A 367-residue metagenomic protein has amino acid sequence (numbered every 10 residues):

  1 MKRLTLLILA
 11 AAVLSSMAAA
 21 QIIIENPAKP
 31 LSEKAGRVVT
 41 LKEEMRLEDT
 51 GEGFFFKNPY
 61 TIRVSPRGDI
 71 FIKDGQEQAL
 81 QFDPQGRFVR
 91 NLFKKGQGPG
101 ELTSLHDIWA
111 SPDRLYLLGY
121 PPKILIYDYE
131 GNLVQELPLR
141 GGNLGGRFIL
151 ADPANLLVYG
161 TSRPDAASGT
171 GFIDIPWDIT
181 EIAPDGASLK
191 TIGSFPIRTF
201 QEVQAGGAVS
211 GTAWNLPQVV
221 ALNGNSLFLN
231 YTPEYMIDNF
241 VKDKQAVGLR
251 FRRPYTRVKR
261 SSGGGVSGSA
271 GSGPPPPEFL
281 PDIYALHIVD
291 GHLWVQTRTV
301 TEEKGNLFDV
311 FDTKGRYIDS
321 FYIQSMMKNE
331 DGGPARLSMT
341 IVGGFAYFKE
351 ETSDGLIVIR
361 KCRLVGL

Functional and structural regions predicted by a protein language model:
M1-L4: Positively charged n-region of N-terminal signal peptides that target proteins for export
L7-S16: Bacterial N-terminal signal peptides
A19-L367: Eukaryotic scaffold repeat domains enriched in small/polar residues
